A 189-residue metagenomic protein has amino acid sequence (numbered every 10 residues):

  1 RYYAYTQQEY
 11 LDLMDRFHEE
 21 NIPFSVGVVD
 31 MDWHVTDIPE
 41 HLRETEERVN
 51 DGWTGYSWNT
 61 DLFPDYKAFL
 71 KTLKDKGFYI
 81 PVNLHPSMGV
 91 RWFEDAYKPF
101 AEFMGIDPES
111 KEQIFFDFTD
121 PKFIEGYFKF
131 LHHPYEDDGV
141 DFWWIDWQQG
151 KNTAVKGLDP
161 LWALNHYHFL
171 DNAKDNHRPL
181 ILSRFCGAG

Functional and structural regions predicted by a protein language model:
R1-G189: Catalytic-domain carbohydrate-binding cleft regions of carbohydrate-active enzymes
